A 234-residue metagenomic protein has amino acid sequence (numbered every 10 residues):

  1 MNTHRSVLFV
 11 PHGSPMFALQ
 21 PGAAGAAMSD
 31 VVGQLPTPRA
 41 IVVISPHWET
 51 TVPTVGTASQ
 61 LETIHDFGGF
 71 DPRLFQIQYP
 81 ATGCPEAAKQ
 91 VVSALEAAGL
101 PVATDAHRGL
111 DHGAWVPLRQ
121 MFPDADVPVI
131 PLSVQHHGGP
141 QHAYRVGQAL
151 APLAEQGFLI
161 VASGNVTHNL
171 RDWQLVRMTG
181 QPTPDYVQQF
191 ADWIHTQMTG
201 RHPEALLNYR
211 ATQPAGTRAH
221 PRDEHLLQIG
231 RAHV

Functional and structural regions predicted by a protein language model:
N2-A98, V102: A short aromatic-anchored loop/beta-hairpin motif
S6-V10, A40-S45, L132, L153-V166 (+1 more regions): Beta-strand elements within well-structured catalytic alpha/beta cores of enzymes that handle phosphate/sulfate esters
F17-A18, E49-P53, H168-R177, G216: Short catalytic/ligand-binding loop motif for oxyanion handling, primarily in non-cytosolic enzymes, centered on
A88-Y144, A149: Internal, conserved structured core segments that host functional sites
S133-P184: Active-site beta-strand/loop microenvironment that shapes enzyme catalytic pockets
R177-T199: Gly/Ser/Thr-rich active-site loops/lids in small-molecule metabolic enzymes that frequently grip phosphoryl groups
P203-D223, L227-Q228: A conserved C-terminal secondary-structure "cap"
A232-V234: Conserved small/polar residues in nucleotide/adenosyl-binding loops
